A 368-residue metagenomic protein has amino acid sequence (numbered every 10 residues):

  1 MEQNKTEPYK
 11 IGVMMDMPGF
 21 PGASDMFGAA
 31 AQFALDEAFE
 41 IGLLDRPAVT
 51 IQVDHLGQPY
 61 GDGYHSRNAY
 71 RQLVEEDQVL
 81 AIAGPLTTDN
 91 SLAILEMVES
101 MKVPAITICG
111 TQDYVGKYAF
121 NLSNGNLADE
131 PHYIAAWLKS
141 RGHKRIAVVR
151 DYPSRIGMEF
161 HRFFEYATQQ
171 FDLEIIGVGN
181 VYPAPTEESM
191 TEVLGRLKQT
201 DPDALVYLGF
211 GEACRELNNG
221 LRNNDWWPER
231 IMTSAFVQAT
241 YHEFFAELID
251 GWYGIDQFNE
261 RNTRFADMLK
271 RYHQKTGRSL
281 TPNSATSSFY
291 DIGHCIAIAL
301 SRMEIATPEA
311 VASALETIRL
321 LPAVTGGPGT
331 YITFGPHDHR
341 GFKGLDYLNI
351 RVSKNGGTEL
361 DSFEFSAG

Functional and structural regions predicted by a protein language model:
M1-G368: Extracytosolic ligand-binding ectodomains
